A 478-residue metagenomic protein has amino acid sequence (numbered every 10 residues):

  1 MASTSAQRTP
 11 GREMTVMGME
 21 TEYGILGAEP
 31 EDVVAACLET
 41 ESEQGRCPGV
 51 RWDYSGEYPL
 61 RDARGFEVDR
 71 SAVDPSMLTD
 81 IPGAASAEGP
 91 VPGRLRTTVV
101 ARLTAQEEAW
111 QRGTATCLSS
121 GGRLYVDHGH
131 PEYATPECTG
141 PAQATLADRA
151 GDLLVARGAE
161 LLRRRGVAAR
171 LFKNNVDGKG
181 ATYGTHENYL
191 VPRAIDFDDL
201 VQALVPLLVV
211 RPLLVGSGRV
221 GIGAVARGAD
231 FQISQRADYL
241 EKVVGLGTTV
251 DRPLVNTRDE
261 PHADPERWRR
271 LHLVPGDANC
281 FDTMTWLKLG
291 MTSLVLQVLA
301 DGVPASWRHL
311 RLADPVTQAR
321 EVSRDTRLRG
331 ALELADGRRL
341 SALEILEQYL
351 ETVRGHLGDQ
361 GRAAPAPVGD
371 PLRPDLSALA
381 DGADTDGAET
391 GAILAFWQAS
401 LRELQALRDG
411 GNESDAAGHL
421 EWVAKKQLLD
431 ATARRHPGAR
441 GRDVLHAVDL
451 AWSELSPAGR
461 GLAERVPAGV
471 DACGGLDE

Functional and structural regions predicted by a protein language model:
A2-F172, V205-I222, G245-V255, E260-E478: Terminal catalytic/cofactor-binding subdomain
S3, V167, G178, Y183 (+1 more regions): Non-catalytic regulatory/linker segments of enzymes
N175-P192: Histidine-centered divalent-metal-coordination microenvironment in nucleic-acid enzymes
Y183, A237, V244-L246: Long, low-complexity hydrophobic alpha-helices enriched in A/L/V/I and glycine
Y189-P212: Helical (often loop-to-helix) elements that flank the catalytic cores of nucleotide-handling enzymes
G221-A226, S234: C-terminal, beta-strand-rich globular interaction domains
D230-K242: Extended, Lys/Arg-enriched charged tracts that mediate electrostatic binding to polyanionic substrates
